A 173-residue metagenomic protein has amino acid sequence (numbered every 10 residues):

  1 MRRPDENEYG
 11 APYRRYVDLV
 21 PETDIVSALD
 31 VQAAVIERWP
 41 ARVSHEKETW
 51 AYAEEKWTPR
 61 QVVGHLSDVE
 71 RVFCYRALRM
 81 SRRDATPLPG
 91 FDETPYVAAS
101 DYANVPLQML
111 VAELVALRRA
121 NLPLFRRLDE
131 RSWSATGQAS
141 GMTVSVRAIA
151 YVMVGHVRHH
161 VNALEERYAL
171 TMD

Functional and structural regions predicted by a protein language model:
M1-E8, P12-R15, E48-E93, R119-P123 (+2 more regions): Short, contiguous alpha-helical
A11-S27: Short, charged, low-complexity loops and linkers
V17-P21, A33, S44, S81 (+2 more regions): Generic secondary-structure transition motif, activating predominantly at the C-termini of alpha-helices
V17-P21, T58, A99-P106, G141-S145: Short amphipathic alpha-helical segments at helix-loop
E22-D30, K56, R60-V63, L107-V111 (+1 more regions): Amphipathic, non-membrane alpha-helical segments in soluble helical-bundle scaffolds
A28-W39, P95-S134, M153: Acidic/histidine-rich alpha-helical segments that form the ligand environment of transition-metal centers
L29-W57: A glycine-rich, hydrophobic loop/mini-helix early in the fold
